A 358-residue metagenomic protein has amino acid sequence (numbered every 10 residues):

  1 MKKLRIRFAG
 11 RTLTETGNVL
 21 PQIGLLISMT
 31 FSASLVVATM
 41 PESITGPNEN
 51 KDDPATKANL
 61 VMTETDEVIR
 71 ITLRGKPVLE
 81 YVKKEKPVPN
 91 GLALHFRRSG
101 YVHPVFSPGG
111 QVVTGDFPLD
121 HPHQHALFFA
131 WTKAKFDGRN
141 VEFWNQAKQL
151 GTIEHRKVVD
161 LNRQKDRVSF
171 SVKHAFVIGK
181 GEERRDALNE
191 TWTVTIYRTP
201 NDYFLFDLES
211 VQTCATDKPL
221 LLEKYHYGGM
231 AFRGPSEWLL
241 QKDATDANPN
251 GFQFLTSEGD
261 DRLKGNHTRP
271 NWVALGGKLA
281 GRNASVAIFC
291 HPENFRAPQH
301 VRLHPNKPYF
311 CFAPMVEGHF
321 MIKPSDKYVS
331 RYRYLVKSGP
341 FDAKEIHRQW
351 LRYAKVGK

Functional and structural regions predicted by a protein language model:
M1-V19: N-terminal secretory signal peptides that target proteins for export/translocation
I23-S34: Bacterial N-terminal signal peptides
S43-P122, G339, H347: Beta-strand-rich N-terminal accessory domains
Y81-P87, A93-H95, P104, Y197-D246: Acidic (Asp/Glu-rich), glycine- and aromatic
P89-N140, A244-R269: Extracellular/lumen-exposed scaffold segments
P122-D202: Extended, loop-rich substrate-binding clefts of extracytoplasmic carbohydrate-active enzymes
P219-F295: Active-site/ligand-binding surface loops and adjacent short beta/alpha elements that line catalytic pockets across
V286-K358: Beta-strand-rich recognition/accessory modules
